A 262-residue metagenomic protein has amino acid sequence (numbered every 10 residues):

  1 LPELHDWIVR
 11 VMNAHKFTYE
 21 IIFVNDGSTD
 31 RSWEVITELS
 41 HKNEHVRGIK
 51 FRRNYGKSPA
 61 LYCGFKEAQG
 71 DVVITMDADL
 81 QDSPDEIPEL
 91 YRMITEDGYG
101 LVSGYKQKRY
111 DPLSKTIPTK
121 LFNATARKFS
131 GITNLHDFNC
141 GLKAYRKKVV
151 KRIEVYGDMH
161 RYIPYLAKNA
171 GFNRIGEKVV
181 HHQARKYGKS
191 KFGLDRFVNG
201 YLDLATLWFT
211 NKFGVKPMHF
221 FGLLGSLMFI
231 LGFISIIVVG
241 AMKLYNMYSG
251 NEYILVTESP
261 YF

Functional and structural regions predicted by a protein language model:
L1-E3, D30-L39: Acidic helix N-cap motif at the loop->helix transition within catalytic regions of sugar-transfer enzymes
H5, V9, F17-S28, I49-K50: Short beta-strand/loop segment that forms part of the nucleotide-sugar
M12-F17, S40-H45: Short helix-capping segments at alpha-helix termini
N25-E34, L80-Q81: A conserved acidic beta->alpha catalytic loop
E38, H45-R53, K57-E67, V72 (+4 more regions): Acceptor/aglycone-binding surface of glycosyltransferases and processive sugar-polymer synthases
Y187-K191, T206-F220: Membrane interfacial helix-start motif at the N-side
P217-F262: Membrane-embedded multi-pass helical conduit in multi-pass membrane proteins, especially envelope-biosynthetic
